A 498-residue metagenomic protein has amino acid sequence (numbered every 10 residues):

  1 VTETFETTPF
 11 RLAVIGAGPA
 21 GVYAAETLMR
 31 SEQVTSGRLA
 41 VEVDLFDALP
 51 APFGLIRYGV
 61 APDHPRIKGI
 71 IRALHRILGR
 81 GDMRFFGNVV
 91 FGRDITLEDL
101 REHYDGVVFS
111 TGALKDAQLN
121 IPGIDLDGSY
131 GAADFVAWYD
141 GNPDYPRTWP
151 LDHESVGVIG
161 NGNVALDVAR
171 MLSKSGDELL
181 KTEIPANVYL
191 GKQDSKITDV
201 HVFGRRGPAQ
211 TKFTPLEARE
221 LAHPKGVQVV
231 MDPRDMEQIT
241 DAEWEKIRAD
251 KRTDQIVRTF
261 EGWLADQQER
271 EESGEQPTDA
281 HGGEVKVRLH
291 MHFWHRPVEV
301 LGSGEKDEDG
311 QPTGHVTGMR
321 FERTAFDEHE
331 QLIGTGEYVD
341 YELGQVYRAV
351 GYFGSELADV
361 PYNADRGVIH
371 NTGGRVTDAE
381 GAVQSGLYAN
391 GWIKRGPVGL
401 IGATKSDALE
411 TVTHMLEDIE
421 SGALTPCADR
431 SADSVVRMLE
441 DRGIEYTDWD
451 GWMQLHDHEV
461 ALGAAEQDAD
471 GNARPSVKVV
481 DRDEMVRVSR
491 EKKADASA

Functional and structural regions predicted by a protein language model:
E6-G18, D152-G162: Beta1/beta-strand and adjacent pyrophosphate-binding region of the FAD-binding site in flavoprotein oxidoreductases
R11-G37, A165-L172: N-terminal Rossmann-like FAD-binding beta1-loop-alpha1 element of flavoenzymes
T27, A73-S129, H290, V298-M319: Feature captures the FAD/FMN-dependent oxidoreductase FAD-binding
E32-L45, R170-I333, T413-M415, I419-C427: Dinucleotide-binding/catalytic capping subdomain of oxidoreductase cores
R38, E42, P50-G106, V257-E284: N-terminal Rossmann-like dinucleotide/flavin-binding domain of flavoprotein oxidoreductases that bind FAD/FMN
D116-D194, G367-T377: Glycine-rich dinucleotide-binding loop and its adjacent helix/turn
G128-P146, V300, D307-Q311, D327-R395: FAD-site-proximal beta/loop scaffold in flavoenzymes
A379-A498: C-terminal, flexible cofactor-proximal segment of oxidoreductases
